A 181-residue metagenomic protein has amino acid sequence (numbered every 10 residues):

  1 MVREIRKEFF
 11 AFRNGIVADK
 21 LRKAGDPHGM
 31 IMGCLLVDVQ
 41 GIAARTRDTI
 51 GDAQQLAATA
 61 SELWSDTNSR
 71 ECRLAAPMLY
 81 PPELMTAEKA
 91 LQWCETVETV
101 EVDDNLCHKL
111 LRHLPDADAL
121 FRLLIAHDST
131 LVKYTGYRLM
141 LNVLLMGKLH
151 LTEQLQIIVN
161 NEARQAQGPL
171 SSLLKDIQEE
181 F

Functional and structural regions predicted by a protein language model:
M1-F181: Alpha-helical scaffold domains
